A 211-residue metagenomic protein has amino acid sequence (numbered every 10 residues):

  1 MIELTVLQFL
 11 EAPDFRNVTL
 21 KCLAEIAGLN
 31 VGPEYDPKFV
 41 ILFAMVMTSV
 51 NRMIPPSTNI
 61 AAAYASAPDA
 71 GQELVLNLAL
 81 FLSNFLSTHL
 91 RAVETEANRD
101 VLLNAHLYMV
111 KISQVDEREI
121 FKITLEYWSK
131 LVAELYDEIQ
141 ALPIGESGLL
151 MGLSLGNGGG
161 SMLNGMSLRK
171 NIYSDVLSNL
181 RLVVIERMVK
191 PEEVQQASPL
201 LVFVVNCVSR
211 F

Functional and structural regions predicted by a protein language model:
M1-E3, R16, Y35-V50, I54-S57 (+4 more regions): Core helices of alpha-solenoid repeat scaffolds
M1-Q8, P13-K21, E25, K122 (+2 more regions): Long all-alpha helical scaffold domains
M1-Q8, T19-P33, V46, V50 (+4 more regions): Hydrophobic residues within the alpha-helices of tandem HEAT/HEAT-like
L7, E11-D14, S66, A70 (+2 more regions): Structural signature of alpha-solenoid helical repeat scaffolds
E11, V50-L74, M188-R210: Acidic, Ser/Thr- and Gly/Pro-rich intrinsically disordered linkers and low-complexity segments that flank or connect
A12-P13, L29-P37, I41, S49-I60 (+5 more regions): Alpha-solenoid repeat scaffolds
D36, Y64-P68, M166, K170: Alpha-helical rod/repeat scaffolding segments in eukaryotic adaptors/tethers and long-chain four-helix cytokines
L107, Q114-F211: Alpha-helical repeat/alpha-solenoid scaffolds of the HEAT/ARM/MIF4G superfamily and closely related elongated all-alpha
